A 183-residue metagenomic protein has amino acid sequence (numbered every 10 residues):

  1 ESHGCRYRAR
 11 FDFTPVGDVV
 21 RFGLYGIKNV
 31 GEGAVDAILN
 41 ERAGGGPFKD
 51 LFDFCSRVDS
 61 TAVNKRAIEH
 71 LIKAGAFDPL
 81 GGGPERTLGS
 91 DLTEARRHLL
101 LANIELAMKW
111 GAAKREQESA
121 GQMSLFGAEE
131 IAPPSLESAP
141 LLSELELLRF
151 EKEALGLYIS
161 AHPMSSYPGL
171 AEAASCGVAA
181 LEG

Functional and structural regions predicted by a protein language model:
E1-G183: Sliding clamp-binding short linear motifs that recruit DNA-associated proteins to replication/repair hubs
